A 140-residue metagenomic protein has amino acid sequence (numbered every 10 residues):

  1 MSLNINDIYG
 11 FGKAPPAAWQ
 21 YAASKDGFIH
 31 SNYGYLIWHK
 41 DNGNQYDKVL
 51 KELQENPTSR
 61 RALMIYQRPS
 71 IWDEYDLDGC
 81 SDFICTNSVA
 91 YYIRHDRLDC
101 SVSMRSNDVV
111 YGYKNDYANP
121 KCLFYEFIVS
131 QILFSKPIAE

Functional and structural regions predicted by a protein language model:
M1-E140: Terminal, non-catalytic protein-protein interaction segments that mediate quaternary/complex assembly
